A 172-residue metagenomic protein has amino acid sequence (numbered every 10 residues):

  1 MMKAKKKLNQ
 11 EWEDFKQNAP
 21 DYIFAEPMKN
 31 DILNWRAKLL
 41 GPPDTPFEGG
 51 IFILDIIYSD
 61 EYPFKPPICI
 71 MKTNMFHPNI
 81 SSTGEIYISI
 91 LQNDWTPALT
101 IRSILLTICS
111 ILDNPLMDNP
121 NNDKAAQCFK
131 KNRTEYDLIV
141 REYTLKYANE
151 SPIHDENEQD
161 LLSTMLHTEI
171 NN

Functional and structural regions predicted by a protein language model:
M1-A19, K38, P66-N172: Domain-scale recognition of soluble eukaryotic interaction modules
K5-N9, F15-I51: N-terminal onset of structured domains
M28, I57-E61: Short beta-strand micro-motifs enriched in acidic
P43-E48, E61-P63, P78-N79, P97: Short glycine/serine/proline-enriched coil/turn segments at secondary-structure junctions
